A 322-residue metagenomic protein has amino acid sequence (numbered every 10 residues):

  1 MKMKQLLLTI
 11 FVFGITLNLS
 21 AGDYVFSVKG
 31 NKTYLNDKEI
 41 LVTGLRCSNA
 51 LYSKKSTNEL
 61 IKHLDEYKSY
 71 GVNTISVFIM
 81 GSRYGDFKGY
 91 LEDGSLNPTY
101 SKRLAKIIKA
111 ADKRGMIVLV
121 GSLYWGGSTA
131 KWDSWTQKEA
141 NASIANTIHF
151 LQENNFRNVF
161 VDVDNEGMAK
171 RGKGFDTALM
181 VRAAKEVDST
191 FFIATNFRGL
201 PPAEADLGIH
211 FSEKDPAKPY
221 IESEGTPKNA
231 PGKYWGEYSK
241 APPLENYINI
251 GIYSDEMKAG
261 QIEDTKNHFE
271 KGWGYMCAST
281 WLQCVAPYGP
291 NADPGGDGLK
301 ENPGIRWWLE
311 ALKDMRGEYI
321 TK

Functional and structural regions predicted by a protein language model:
M1-M3: N-terminal secretory signal peptides that target proteins for export/translocation
Q5-L17: Sec-dependent N-terminal signal peptides
L19-A21: Boundary at the C-terminal end of the N-terminal hydrophobic targeting segment
V25-G199, A203-A205: Active-site mouth of glycoside hydrolases
A142-S143, N155-E310: Extracellular glycoside hydrolase catalytic/binding regions
W307-K322: Terminal, non-catalytic domain-edge segments
